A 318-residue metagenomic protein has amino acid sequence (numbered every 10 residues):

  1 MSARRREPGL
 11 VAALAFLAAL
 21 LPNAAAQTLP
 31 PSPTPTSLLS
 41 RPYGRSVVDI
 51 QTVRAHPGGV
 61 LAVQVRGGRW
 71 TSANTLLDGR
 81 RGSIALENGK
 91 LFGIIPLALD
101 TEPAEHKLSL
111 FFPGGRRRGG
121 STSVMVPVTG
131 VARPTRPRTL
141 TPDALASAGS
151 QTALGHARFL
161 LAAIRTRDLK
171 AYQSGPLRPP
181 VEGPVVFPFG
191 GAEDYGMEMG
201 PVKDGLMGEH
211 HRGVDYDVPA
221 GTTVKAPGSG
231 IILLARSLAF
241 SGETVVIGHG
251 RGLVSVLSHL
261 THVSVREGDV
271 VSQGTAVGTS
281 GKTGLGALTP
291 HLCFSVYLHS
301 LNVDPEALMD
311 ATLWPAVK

Functional and structural regions predicted by a protein language model:
S2-V11: Bacterial N-terminal signal peptides that target proteins for export
V11-L20: Bacterial N-terminal signal peptides
T28-M125, G130: Cationic-aromatic interfacial patches
R66, P219, S237, T275-A276 (+1 more regions): Short, surface-exposed secondary-structure boundary micro-motifs
T122-G242: Surface-exposed, glycine-biased beta-strand/turn segments
T223-L233, V265-S280: Short, well-structured beta-strand-loop connectors
P227-S264, T289-H291, S295: Zn2+-dependent peptidoglycan hydrolase active-site motif and core
V245-G248, D269-K318: Conserved, short, structured surface segments that act as functional micro-motifs
